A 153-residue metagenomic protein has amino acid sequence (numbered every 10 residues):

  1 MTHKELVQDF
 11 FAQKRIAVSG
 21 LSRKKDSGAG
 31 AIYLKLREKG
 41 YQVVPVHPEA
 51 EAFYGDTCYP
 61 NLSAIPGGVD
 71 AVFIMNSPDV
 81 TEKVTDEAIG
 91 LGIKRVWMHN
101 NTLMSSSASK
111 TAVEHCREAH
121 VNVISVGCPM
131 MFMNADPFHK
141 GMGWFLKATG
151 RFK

Functional and structural regions predicted by a protein language model:
M1-A12: Short N-terminal or domain-adjacent regulatory/targeting segments
A17-S19: Conserved beta-strand elements of the Class I
S22-D26, Y33-Y54: NAD(P)-binding Rossmann-fold cofactor-contacting core
Y41, L91-R95, A119-V121: A short helix->loop->beta-strand "cap" motif at the edges of active sites that frequently abuts
E49, Y54-S77: Mobile, glycine- and charge-enriched loop segments and immediately flanking short secondary-structure elements within
D70-S107: Mid-chain, well-packed structural core segment of small domains
N101-M130: Rossmann-fold NAD(P)-binding glycine/threonine-rich loop
F132-K153: A charged, well-structured terminal subsegment
